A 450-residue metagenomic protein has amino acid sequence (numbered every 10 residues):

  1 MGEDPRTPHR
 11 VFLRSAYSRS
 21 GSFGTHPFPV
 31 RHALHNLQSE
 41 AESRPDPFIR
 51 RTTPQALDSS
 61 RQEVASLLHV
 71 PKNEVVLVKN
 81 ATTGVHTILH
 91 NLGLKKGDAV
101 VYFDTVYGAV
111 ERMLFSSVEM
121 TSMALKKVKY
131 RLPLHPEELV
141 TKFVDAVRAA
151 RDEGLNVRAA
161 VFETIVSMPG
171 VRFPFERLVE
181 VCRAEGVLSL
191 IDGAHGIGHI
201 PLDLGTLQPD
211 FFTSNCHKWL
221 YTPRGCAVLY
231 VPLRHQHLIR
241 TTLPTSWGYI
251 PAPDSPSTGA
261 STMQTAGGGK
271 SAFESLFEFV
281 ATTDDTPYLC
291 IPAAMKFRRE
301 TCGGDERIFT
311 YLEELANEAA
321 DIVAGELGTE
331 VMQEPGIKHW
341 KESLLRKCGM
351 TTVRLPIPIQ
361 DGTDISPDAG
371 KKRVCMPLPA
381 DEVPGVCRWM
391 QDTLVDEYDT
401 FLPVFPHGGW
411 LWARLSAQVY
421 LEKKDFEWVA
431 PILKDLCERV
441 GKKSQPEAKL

Functional and structural regions predicted by a protein language model:
M1-L450: Pyridoxal 5′-phosphate
